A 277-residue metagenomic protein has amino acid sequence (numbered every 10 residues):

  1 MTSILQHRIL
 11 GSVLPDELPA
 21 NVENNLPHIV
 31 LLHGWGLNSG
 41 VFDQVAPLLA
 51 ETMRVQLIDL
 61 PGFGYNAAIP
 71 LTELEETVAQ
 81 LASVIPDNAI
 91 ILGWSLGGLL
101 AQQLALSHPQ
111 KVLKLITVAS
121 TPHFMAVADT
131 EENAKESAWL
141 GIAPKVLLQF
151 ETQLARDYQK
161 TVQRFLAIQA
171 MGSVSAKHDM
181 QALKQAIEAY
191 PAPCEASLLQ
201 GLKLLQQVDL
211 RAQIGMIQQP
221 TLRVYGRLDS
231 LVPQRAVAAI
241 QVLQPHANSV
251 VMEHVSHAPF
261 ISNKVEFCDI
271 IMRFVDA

Functional and structural regions predicted by a protein language model:
R8-A68, L74: Conserved HGGG/HGGXW glycine-rich cap/lid loop of the alpha/beta-hydrolase fold
E75-A89: Conserved acidic catalytic loop of the alpha/beta-hydrolase fold
G93-G97, A101: Gly/Ala-rich beta-loop-alpha elbow adjacent to hydrolase catalytic centers
L106, K111-R156: Flexible "cap/lid" loop of the alpha/beta hydrolase fold
A155-V208, A212-Q213: Conserved alpha/beta-hydrolase catalytic His-Asp/Glu region
I217, R223-Y225, D229: Short beta-strand/loop motif that positions the catalytic acidic residue of the alpha/beta-hydrolase fold
S230-A236: Conserved alpha/beta-hydrolase "acid-adjacent" motif
M252-C268: Catalytic histidine-centered segment of alpha/beta-hydrolase-like enzymes
